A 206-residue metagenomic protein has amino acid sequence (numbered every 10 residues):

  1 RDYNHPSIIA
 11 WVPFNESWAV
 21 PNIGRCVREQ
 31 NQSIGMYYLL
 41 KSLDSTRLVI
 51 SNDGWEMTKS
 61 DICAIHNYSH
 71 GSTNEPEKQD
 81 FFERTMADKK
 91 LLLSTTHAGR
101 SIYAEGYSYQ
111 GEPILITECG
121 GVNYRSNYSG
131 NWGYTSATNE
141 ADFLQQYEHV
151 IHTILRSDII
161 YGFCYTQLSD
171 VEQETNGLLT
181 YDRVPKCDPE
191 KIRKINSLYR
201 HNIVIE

Functional and structural regions predicted by a protein language model:
R1-C63, G111: Active-site neighborhood of glycoside hydrolase catalytic domains
S7-W11, Y38, K59, G71 (+1 more regions): Substrate-binding clefts and catalytic carboxylate motifs of secreted carbohydrate-active enzymes
E16-W18, S45, W55, Y68-S69 (+2 more regions): Catalytic metal-binding/acid-base residues of hydrolase active sites
A64-H66, L179-T180: Short low-complexity, flexible loop/linker segments enriched in glycine and/or proline with clustered acidic
